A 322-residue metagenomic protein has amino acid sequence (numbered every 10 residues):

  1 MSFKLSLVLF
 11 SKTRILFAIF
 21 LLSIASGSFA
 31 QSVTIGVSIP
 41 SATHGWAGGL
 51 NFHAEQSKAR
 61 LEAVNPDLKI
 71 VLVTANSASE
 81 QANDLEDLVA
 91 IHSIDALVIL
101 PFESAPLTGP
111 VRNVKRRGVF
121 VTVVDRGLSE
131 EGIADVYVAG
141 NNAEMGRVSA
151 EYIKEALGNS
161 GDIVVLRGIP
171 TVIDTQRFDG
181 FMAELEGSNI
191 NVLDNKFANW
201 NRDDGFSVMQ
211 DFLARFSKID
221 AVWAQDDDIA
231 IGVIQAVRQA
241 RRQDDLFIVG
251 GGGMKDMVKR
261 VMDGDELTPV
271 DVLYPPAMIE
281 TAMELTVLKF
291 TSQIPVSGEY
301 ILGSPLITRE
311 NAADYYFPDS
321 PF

Functional and structural regions predicted by a protein language model:
Q31-V33, I173, E184-L185, Y274-F322: Hinge/cleft segment of the Venus flytrap/periplasmic-binding protein
T34-L61, K69-N83, P101-S104, G168-T175 (+2 more regions): Extracytoplasmic "Venus flytrap"
W46-E62, M145-S149, I173-I190, D204 (+3 more regions): Short, solvent-exposed amphipathic alpha-helices that sit in or adjacent to ligand/effector-binding or catalytic
R60-A75, D162-R167, L185-D203: Short beta-strand elements in bilobed, periplasmic/extracellular small-molecule ligand-binding domains
V73-T74, S129-Y152, V165-R167, N195 (+1 more regions): Short beta-strand elements at the ligand-binding edges of bilobed clamshell
Q81, V138-I163, D204-F206, A230 (+2 more regions): Hydrophobic alpha-helical segments within soluble ligand-binding/sensing domains
E86, A90, D95-K115, F181 (+2 more regions): Hydrophobic alpha-helical
A105-E144, D162, M254-L267, Y316-P318: Flexible loop/hinge segments that line or gate small-molecule binding clefts
